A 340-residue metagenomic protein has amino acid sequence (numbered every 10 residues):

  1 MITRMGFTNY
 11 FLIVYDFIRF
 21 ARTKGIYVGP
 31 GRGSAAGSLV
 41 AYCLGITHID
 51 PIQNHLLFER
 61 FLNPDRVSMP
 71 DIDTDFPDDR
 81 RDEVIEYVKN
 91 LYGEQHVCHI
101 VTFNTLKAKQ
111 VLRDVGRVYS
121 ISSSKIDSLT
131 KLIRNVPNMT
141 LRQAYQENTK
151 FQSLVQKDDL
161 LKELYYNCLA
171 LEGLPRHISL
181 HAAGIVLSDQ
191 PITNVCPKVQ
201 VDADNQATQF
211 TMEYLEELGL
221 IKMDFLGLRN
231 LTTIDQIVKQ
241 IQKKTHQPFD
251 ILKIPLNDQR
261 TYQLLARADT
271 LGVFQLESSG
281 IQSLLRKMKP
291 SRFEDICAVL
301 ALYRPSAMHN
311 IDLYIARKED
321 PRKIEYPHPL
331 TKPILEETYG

Functional and structural regions predicted by a protein language model:
M1-G340: Alpha-helical scaffold/interaction cores of sigma-54-like transcription cofactors and many family A DNA polymerases
